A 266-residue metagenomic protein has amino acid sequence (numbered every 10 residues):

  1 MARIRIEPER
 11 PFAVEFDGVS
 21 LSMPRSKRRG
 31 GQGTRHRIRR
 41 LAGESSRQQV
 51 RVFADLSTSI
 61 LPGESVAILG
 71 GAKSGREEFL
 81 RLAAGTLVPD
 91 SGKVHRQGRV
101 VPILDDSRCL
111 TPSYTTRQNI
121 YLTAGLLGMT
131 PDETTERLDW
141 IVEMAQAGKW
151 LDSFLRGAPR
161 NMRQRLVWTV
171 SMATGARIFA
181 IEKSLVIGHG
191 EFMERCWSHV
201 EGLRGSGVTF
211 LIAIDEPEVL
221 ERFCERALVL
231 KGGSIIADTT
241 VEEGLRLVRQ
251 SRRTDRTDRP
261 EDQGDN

Functional and structural regions predicted by a protein language model:
M1-R51, V241-Q263: Pre-NBD coupling/linker segments of ABC/ABC-like ATPases
E15, L21, P62-L126: ABC ATPase nucleotide-binding domain signature region
G18, Q48, D55, S91 (+1 more regions): Conserved N-terminal beta-sheet scaffold of ABC transporter nucleotide-binding domains
R47, R99-G190, S198-V200: ABC-family P-loop ATPase nucleotide-binding domains
R195-S206, V219: Conserved helical "switch/dimer-interface" subregion of ABC/ABC-like ATPase nucleotide-binding domains
A213-D215: H-loop/switch region of ABC-family ATPase nucleotide-binding domains
R222-V229: Conserved catalytic segment of ABC-fold P-loop ATPases
G232-G233, V248: Conserved ABC ATPase "signature" C-loop
